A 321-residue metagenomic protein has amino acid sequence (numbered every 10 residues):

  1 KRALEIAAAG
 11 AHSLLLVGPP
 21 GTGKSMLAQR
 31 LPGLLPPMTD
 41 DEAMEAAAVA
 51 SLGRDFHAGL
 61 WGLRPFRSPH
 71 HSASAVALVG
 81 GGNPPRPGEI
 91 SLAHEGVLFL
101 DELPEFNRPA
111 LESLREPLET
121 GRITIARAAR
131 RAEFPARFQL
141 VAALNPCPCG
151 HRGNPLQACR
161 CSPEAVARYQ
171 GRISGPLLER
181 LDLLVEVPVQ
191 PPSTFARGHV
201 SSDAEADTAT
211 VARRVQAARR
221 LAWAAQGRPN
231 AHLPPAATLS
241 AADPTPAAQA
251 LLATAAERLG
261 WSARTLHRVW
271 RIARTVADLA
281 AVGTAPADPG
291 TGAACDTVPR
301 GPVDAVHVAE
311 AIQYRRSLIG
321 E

Functional and structural regions predicted by a protein language model:
K1-A3: N-terminal pre-P-loop "Q-motif" helix
E5, G59-P65, H70-L98, R130-R131: Conserved alpha-helical scaffold flanking the Walker A/P-loop in AAA+ ATPase domains
G10-L15, H94-G96: Pre-Walker A (Motif I) flank of P-loop NTPase domains
L14-A58, T120: Walker A/P-loop
E42-S74, G81-G82, L233-L239, D243-P246 (+1 more regions): Conserved inter-motif catalytic segment of the P-loop NTP-binding fold
P85, R108-E321: Basic, amphipathic alpha-helical bundle interface domains used for macromolecular binding and assembly
E95, D101-E102, S113: Walker B catalytic acidic pair
